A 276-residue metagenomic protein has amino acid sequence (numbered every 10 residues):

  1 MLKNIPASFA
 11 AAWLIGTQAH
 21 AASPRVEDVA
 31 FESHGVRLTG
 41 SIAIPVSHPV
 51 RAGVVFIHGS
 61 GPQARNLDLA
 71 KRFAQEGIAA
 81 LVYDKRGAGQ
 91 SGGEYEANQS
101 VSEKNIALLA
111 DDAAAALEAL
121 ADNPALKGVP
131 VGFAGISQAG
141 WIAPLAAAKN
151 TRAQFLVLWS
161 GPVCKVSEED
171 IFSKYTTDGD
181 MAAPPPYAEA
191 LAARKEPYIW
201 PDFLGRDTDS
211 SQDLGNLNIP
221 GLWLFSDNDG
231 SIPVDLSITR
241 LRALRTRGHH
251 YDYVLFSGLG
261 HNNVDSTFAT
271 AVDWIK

Functional and structural regions predicted by a protein language model:
A22-S47: N-terminal cap/lid segment of alpha/beta-hydrolase-fold proteins
R51, I57-P62: Active-site glycine-rich loops that stabilize anionic/oxyanionic intermediates across multiple enzyme folds
L69, I219, P233-A243: Short alpha-helix in the alpha/beta-hydrolase fold that links the catalytic acid
F73-Y95: Conserved alpha/beta-hydrolase
S102-N123: Alpha/beta-hydrolase active-site loop
K149-R194: Hydrolase active-site cap/lid region
L217, W223-F225, D229: Short beta-strand/loop motif that positions the catalytic acidic residue of the alpha/beta-hydrolase fold
S257-K276: Catalytic active-site module of serine/aspartate enzymes centered on a nucleophile-bearing elbow/loop
